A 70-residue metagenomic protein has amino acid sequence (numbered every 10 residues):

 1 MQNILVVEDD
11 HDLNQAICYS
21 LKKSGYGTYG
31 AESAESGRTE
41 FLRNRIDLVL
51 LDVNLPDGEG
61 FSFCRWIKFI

Functional and structural regions predicted by a protein language model:
M1-I70: N-terminal/domain-start alpha-helical segments
